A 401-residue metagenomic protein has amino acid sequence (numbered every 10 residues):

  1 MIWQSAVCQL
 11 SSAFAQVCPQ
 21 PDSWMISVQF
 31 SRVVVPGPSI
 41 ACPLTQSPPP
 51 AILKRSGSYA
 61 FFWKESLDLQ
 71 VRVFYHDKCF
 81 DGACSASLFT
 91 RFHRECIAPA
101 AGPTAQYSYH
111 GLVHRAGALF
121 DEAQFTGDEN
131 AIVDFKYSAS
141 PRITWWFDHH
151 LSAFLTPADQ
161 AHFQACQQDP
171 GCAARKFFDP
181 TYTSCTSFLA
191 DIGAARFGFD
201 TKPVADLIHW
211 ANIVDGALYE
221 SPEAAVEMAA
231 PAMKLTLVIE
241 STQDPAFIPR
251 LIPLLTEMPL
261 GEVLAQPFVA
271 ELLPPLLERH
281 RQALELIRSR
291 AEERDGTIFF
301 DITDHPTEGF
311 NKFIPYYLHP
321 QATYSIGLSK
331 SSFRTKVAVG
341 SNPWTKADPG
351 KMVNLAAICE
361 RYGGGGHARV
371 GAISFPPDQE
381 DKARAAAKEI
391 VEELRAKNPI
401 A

Functional and structural regions predicted by a protein language model:
F14, F30, Y59-F62: Aromatic (phenylalanine/tyrosine) cluster motif
S23-W24, P38: Intrinsic low-complexity, disordered N-terminal segments enriched in polar/charged/small residues
R55-M228, E292-R294, I298, I302-T303 (+3 more regions): Replace "Mg2+/Mn2+-dependent" with "divalent metal-dependent
G216-F310: Glycine-rich, Lys/Arg-enriched anion-binding loops that position phosphate/diphosphate groups for phosphoryl
